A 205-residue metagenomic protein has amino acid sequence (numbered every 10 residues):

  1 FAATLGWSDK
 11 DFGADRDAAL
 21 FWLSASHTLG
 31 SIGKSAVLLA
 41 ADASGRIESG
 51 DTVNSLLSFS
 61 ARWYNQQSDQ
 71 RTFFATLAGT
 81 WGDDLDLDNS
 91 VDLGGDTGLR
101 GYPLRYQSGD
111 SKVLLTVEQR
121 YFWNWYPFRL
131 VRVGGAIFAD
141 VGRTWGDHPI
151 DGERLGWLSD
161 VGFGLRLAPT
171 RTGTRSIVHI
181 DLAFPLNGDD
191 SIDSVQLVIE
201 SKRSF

Functional and structural regions predicted by a protein language model:
A2-F205: C-terminal transmembrane beta-barrel domains of outer membrane proteins
